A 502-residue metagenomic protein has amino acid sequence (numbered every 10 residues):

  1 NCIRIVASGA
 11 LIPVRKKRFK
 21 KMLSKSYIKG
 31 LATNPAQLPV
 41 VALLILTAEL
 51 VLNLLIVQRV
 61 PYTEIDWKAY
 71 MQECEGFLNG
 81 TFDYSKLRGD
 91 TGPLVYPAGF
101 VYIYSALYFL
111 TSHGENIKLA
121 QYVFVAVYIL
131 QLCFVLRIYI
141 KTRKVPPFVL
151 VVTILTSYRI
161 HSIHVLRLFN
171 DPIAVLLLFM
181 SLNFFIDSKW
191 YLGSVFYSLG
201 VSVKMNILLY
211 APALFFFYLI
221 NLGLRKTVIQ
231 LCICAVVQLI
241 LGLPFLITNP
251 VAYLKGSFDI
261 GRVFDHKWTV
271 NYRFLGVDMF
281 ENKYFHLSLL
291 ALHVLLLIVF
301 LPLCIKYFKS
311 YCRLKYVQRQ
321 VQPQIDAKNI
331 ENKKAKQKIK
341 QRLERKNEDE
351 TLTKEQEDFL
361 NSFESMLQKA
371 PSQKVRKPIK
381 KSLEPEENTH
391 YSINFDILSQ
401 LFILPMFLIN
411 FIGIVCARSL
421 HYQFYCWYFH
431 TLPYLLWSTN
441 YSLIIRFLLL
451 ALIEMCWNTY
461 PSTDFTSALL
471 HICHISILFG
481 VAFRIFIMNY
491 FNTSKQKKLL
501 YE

Functional and structural regions predicted by a protein language model:
C2-F258, R262, Y284-E502: Multi-pass membrane glycosyltransferase architecture that uses lipid-linked
S105-F109, D265-Y284: Juxtamembrane membrane-water interface segments that cap and precede transmembrane helices
